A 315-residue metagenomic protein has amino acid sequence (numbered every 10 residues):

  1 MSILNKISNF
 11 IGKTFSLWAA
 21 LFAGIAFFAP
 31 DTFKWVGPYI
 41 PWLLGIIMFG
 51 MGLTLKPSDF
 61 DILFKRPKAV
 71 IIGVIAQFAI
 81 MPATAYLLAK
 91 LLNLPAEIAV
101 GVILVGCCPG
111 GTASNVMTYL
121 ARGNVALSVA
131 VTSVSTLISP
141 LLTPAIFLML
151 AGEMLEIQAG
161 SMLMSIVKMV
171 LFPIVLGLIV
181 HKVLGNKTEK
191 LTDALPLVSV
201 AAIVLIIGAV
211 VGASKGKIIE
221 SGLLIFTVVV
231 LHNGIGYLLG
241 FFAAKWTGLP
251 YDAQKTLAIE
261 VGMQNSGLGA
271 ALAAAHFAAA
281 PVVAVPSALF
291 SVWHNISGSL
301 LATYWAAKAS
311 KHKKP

Functional and structural regions predicted by a protein language model:
M1-P315: Alpha-helical transmembrane segments of multi-pass small-molecule/ion transporters
